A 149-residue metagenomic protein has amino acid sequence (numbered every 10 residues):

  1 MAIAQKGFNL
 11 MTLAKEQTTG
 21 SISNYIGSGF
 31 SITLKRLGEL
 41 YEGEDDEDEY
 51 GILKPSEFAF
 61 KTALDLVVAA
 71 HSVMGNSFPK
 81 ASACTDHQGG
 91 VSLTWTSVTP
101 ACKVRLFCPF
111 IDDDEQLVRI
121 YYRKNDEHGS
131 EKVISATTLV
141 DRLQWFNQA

Functional and structural regions predicted by a protein language model:
M1-S82, D113-A149: Eukaryotic low-complexity, non-globular regulatory regions
C84-Q88, T96, L106-I111: Short beta-strand micro-motifs enriched in acidic
A101-R105: Short, surface-exposed coil-to-beta transition loops
